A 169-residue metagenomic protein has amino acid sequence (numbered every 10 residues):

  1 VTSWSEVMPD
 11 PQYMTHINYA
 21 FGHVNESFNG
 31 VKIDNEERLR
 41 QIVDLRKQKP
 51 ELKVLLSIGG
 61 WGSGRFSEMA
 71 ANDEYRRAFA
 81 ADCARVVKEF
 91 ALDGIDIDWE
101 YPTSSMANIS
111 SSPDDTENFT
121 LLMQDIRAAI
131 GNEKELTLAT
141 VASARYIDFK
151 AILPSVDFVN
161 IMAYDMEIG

Functional and structural regions predicted by a protein language model:
V1-V87: Glycan-recognition patch characteristic of GH18 chitinases/ENGases and related GlcNAc/peptidoglycan-binding proteins
Y13-T15, P50-V54, A91-D93, N132-K134 (+1 more regions): Short, well-ordered coil/turn segments that N-cap beta-strands
I17, L56, I97, I126 (+1 more regions): Conserved, mostly hydrophobic/aromatic
A20, D93, D98-E100, M162-D165: Conserved residues at the C-terminal ends of beta-strands
E26-E37, A81, P102-G169: Substrate-binding surface in catalytic domains of secreted glycosidases
V54-S57, G94-W99, T137-L138: Short beta-strand segments at enzyme active-site cores
F79, C83-F90, I95-D98, Q124: Active-site neighborhood segments
